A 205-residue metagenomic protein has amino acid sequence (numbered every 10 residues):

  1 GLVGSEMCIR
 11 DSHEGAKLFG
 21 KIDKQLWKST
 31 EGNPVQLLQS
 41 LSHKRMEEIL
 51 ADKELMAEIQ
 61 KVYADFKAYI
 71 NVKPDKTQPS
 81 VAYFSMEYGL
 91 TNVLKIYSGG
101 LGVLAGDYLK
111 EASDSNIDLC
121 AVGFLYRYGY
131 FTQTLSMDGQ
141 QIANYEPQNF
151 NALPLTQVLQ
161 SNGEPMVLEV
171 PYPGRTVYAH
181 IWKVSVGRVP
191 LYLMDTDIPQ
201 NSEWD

Functional and structural regions predicted by a protein language model:
L2-I9: Short, small-residue-biased leader/transition segments that mark boundaries at the very start of proteins
K17-D75: Low-complexity, highly charged intrinsically disordered N-terminal segments that act as targeting/localization
L38, N162-D205: Active-site cores of enzymes that catalyze phosphoryl transfer or operate on phosphate-rich substrates
D52-E87, W182-I198: Conserved oxyanion/phosphate-binding beta-strand-loop segments in alpha/beta enzyme cores
V62-P74, V103-K110, G163-P165, G174-H180: Short alpha-helical segments and helix-capping/turn motifs at coil-helix boundaries
M86-Y88, I117, V122-G129, L135-S136 (+1 more regions): An acidic- and aromatic-residue-enriched active-site/binding cleft used to recognize and process polar
T91-V122, N201, D205: A conserved hydrophobic secondary-structure block that centers on an alpha-helix together with its immediately flanking
T132-Q160, V167-L168: Acidic, Ser/Thr-rich peripheral helices and adjacent loops at domain boundaries
